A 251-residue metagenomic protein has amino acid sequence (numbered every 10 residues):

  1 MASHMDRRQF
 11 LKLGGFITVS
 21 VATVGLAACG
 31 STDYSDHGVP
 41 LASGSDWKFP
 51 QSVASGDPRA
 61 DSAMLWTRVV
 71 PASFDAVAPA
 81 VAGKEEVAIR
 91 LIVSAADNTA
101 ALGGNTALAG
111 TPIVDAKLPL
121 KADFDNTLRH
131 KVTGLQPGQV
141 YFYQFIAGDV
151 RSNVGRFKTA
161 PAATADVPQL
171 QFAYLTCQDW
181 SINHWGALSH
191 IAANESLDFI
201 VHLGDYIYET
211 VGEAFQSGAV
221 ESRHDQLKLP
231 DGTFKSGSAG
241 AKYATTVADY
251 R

Functional and structural regions predicted by a protein language model:
M1-V21: N-terminal secretory signal peptides and thylakoid transit peptides that target proteins across membranes
A2, D6, V24-S43: Bacterial Sec-dependent N-terminal signal peptides
K12-G14, A27, G103, A109: Compositionally biased amphipathic helical and low-complexity segments enriched in hydrophobic
S20-A27, A80, A96: Compositionally biased, intrinsically disordered low-complexity segments
G38-R251: Divalent metal-dependent phosphoesterase catalytic cores across multiple superfamilies
